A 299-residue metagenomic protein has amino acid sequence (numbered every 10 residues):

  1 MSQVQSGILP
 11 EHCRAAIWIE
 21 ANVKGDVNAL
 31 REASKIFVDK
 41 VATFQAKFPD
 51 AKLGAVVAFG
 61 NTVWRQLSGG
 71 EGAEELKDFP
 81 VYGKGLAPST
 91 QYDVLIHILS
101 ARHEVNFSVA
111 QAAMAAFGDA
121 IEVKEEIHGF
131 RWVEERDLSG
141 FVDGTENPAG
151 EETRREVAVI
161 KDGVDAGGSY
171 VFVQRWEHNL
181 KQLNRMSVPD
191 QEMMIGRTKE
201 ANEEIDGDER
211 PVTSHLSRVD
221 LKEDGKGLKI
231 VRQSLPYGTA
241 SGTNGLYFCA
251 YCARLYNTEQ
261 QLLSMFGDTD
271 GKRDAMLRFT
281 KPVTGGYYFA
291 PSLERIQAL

Functional and structural regions predicted by a protein language model:
M1-L299: Long, histidine/aromatic-enriched segments associated with O2/redox biology
